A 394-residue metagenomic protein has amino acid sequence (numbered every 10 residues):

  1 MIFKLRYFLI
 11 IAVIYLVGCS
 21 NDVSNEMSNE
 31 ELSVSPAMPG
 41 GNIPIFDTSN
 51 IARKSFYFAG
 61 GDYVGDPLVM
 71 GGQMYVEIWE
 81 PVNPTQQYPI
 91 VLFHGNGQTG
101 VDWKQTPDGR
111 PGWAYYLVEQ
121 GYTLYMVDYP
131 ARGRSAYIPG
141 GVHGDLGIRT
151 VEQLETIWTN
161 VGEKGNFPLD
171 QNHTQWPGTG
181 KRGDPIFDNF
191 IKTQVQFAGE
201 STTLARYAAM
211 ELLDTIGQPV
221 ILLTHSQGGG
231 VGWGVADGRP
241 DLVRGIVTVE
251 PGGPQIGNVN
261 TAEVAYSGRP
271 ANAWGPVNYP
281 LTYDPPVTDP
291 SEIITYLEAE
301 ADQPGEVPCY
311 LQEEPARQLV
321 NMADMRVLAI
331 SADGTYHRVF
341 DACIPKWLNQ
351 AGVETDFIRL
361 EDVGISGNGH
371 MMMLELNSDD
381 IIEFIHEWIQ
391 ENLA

Functional and structural regions predicted by a protein language model:
L16-G18: C-terminal motif of bacterial Sec signal peptides marking the signal peptidase cleavage site
S35-T85: N-terminal cap/lid segment of alpha/beta-hydrolase-fold proteins
Q86-G95: Short beta-strand element of the alpha/beta-hydrolase
R110-Y137, H143: Conserved alpha/beta-hydrolase
Q175-K192, A198-I221: Conserved acidic catalytic loop of the alpha/beta-hydrolase fold
L223-G232: Gly/Ala-rich beta-loop-alpha elbow adjacent to hydrolase catalytic centers
A323, A329-S331: Short beta-strand/loop motif that positions the catalytic acidic residue of the alpha/beta-hydrolase fold
I365-A394: Catalytic active-site module of serine/aspartate enzymes centered on a nucleophile-bearing elbow/loop
